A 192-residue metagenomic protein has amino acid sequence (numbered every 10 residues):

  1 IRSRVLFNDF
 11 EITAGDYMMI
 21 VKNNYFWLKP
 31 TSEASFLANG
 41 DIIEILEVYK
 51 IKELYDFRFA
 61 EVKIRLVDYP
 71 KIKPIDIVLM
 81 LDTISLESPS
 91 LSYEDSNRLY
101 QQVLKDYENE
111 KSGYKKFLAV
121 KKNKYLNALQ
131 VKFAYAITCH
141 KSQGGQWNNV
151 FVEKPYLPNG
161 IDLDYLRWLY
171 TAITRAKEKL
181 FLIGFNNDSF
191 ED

Functional and structural regions predicted by a protein language model:
I1-E191: Core RecA-like ATPase module of SF1/SF2 helicases and allied nucleic-acid translocases
